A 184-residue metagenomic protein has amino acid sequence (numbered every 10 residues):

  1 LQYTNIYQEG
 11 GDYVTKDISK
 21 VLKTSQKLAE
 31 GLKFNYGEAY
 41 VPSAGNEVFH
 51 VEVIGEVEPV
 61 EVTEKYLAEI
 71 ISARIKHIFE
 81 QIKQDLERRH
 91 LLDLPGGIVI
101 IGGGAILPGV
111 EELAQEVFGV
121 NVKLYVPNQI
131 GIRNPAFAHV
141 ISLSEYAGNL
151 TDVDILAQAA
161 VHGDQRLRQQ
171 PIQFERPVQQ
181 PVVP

Functional and structural regions predicted by a protein language model:
L1-Q2: Phosphate-binding/catalytic loop of phosphoryl-transfer enzymes
I6, K16-G97, A105-P184: C-terminal region/appendage detector
E9-G10: A short acidic/small-residue loop/turn micro-motif
Y13: Conserved structured catalytic cores and adjacent interaction surfaces of nucleotide-binding/hydrolyzing enzymes
